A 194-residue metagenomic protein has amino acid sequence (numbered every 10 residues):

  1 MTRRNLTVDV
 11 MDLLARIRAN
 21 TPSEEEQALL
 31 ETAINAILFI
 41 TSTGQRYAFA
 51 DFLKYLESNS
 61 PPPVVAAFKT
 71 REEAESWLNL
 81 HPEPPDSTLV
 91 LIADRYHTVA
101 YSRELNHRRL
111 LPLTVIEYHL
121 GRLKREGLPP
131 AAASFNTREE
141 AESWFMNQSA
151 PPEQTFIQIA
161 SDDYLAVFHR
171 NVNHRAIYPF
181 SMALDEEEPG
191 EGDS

Functional and structural regions predicted by a protein language model:
M1-P22, E191-S194: N-terminal intrinsically disordered, low-complexity tails enriched in polar/charged
T2-L6, T21-S58: Amphipathic alpha-helical packing elements
D9, L13-R16, T32-N35, F52-Y55 (+3 more regions): Charge-rich, solvent-exposed alpha-helical interaction surfaces
E25, Q45-A48, P61-V64, D86 (+1 more regions): Residue-level signal for secondary-structure boundary elements
S60-P63, K69-R71: Acidic-basic catalytic patches of nuclease active cores, encompassing PD-(D/E)XK and other metal-cofactor nuclease
A67, E73-S194: N-terminal accessory interaction module
